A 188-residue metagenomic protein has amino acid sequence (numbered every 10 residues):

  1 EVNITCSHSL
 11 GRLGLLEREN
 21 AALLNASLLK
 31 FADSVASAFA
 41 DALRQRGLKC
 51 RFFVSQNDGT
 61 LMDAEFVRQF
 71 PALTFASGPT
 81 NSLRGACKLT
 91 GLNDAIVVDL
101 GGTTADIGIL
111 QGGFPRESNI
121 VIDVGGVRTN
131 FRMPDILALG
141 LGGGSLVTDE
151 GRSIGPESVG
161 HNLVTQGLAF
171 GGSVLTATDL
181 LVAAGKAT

Functional and structural regions predicted by a protein language model:
E1-T188: N-terminally biased helix-coil "hinge/interface" segments that flank
